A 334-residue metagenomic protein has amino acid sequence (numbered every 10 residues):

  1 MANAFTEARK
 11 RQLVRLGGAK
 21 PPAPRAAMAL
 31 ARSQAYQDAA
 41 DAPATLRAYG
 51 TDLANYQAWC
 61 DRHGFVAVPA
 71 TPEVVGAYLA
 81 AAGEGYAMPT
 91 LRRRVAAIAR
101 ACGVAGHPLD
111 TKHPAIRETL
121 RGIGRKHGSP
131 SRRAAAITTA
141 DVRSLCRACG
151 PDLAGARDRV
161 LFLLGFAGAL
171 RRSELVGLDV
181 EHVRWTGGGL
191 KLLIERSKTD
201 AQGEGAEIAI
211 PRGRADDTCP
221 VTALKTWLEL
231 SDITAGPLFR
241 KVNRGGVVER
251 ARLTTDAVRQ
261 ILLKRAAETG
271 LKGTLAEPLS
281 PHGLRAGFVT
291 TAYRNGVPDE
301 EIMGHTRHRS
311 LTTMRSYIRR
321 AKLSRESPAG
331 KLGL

Functional and structural regions predicted by a protein language model:
M1-G17, L332-L334: C-terminal secondary-structure termini that scaffold catalytic or DNA-interacting sites
L30-A44, L53-R132, R147-P151: N-terminal core-binding DNA-recognition domain of tyrosine recombinases/integrases
I98, L161, A169, E174-L175 (+3 more regions): Active-site-proximal segment of tyrosine recombinases
T139-R172, V176, D216-P220: Basic, Lys/Arg- and aromatic-enriched nucleic-acid-binding interface segment
S173, G177-V221, K225-L230, T312: Conserved tyrosine-mediated DNA breakage-rejoining catalytic core shared by Y-recombinases
D200-T226, P237-K264: C-terminal catalytic core of Y-nucleophile DNA break-rejoin enzymes
I233-T234, R259-G304, L323: Short, basic (Lys/Arg/His-rich) helix/loop patches that form interaction surfaces in the mid-to-C-terminal regions
T306-K331: Catalytic-site neighborhood detector that most strongly recognizes the C-terminal catalytic loop/helix of tyrosine
